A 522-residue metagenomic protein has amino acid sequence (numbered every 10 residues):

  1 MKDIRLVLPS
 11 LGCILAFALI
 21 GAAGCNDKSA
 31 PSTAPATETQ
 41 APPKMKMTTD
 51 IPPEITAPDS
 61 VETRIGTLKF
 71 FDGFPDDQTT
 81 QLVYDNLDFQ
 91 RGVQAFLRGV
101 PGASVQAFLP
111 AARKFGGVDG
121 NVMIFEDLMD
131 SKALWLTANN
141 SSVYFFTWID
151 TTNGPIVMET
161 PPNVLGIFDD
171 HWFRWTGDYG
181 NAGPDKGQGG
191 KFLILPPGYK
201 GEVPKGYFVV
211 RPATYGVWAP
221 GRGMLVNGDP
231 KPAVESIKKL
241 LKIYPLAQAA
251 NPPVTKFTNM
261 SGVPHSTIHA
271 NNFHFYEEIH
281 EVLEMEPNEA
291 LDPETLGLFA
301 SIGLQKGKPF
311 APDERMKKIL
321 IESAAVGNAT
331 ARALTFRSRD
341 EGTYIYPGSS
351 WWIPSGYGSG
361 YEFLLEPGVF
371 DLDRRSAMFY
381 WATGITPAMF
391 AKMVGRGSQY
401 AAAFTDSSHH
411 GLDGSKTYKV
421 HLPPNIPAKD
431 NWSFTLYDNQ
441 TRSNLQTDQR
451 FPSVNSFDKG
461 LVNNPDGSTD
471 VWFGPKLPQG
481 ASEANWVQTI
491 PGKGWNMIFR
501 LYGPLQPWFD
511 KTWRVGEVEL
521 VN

Functional and structural regions predicted by a protein language model:
K2-G12: Bacterial N-terminal signal peptides that target proteins for export
G21-G24: C-terminal motif of bacterial Sec signal peptides marking the signal peptidase cleavage site
D27: Short, conserved catalytic or interaction motifs in soluble domains
P31-S32: Auxiliary, metal-adjacent structural segments of Zn-dependent hydrolase domains
P35-N522: A compositional/structural signature for long, glycine/proline-rich flexible linkers and loops on extracytoplasmic
